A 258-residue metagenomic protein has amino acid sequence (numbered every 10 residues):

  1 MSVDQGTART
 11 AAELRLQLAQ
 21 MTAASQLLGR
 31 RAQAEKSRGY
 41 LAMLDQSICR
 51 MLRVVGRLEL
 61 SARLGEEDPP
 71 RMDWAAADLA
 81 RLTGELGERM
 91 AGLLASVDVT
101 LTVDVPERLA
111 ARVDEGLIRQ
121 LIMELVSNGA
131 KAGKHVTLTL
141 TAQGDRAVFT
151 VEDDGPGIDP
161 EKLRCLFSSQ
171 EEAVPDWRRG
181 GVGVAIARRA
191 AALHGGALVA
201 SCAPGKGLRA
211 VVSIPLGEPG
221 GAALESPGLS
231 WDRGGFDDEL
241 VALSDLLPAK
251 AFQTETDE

Functional and structural regions predicted by a protein language model:
Q46-M51: Short alpha-helical segment of the dimerization/phosphotransfer core of two-component systems
D68, A75, T100-L109: Conserved catalytic submotifs in the C-terminal HATPase_c
H135-D145: Short beta-strand/loop element within the Bergerat-fold HATPase_c
D153: Acidic ATP/Mg2+-coordinating residue in the GHKL
G157-C165: Short helix N-cap motif at coil->helix boundaries in the Bergerat
W177-I186: Glycine-rich phosphate-binding loop
G195-G196: Conserved glycine-rich
